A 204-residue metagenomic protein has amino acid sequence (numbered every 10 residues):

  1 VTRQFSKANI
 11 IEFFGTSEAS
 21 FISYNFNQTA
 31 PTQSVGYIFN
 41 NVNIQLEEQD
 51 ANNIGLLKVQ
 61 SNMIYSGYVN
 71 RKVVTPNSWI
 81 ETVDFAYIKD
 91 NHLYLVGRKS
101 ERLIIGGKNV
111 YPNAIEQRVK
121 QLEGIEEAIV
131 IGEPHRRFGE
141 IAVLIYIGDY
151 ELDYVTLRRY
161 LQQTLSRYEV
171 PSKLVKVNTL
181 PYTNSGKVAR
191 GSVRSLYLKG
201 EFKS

Functional and structural regions predicted by a protein language model:
V1-P31, N43: Gly/Ser/Thr-rich phosphate-binding loop
A8-N9, V42, G55, I125-E126 (+1 more regions): A structural micro-motif
I10-S17, V35-I38, I131-E133, V175: Beta-strand->loop->alpha-helix junctions that form or flank phosphate-binding loops in nucleotide-handling enzymes
S34-N41, Q49-N77, K108-V110: Conserved ATP/PPi-binding loop(s) of AMP-dependent carboxylate-activating enzymes
G55, S61, G67, V83-E169 (+1 more regions): AMP-binding/adenylate-forming catalytic core of the ANL superfamily
L161, L174, G186: Regulatory helix in c-di-GMP signaling enzymes, encompassing the GGDEF I-site helix and an analogous surface helix
V177-Y197: Flexible lysine-rich "adenylation lid" loop at the C-terminal edge of ANL adenylation domains
Y197-S204: A short, polar/charged loop-to-alpha-helix boundary motif
